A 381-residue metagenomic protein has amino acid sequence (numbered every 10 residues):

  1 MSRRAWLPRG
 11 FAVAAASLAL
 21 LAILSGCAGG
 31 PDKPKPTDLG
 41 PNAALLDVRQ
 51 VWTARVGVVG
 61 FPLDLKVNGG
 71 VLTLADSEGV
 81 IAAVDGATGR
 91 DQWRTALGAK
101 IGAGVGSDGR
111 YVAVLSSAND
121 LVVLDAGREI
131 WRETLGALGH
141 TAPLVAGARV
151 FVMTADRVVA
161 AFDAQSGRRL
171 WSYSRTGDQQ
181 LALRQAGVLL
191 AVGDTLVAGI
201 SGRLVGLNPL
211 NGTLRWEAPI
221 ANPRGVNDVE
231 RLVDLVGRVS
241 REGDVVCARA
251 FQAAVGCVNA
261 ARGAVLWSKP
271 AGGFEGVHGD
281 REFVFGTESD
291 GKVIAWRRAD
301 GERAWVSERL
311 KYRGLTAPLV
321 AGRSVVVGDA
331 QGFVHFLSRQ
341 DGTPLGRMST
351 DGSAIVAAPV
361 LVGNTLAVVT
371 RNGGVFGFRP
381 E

Functional and structural regions predicted by a protein language model:
S2-A16: Bacterial N-terminal signal peptides that target proteins for export
I23-G26: C-terminal motif of bacterial Sec signal peptides marking the signal peptidase cleavage site
G30-K66, W93-G109, I130-A146, R169-G193 (+4 more regions): Extracytoplasmic beta-rich repeat domains
D76, S116-S117, T154-A155, G199-S201 (+4 more regions): Structural signature of WD-repeat beta-propellers
D85-T88, D125-R128, D163-S166, P209-N211 (+4 more regions): Short loop/turn segments that connect beta-strands within beta-propeller blades
G286-A295, E302-F336: Loop/turn-rich, solvent-exposed surfaces of beta-rich toroidal or solenoidal domains
